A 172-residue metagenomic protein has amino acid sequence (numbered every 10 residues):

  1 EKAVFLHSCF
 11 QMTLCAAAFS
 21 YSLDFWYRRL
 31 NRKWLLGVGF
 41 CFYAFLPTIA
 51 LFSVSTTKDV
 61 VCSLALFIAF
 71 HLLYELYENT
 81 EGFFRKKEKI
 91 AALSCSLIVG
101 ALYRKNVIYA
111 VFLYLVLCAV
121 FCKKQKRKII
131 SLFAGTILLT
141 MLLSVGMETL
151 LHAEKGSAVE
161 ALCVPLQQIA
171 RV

Functional and structural regions predicted by a protein language model:
C9-L30, I68: Transmembrane-helix motifs of polytopic, lipid-linked glycan transferases
L36-P47, H71, L97, A101: Short helix- or helix-capping micro-motifs that position conserved polar/aromatic residues at function-defining sites
V54-V61: Short acidic/glycine- and proline-prone juxtamembrane loop motifs at membrane-interface regions of multi-pass membrane
V61-E81, L97, Y114-L115: Specific aromatic-rich, kink-prone transmembrane helix
F84-I90, K123-L138: Membrane-interfacial entry segments at the cytosolic side of transmembrane helices
K89-R104, L115-V116, I137-T140: Membrane-interface alpha helices of multi-pass inner-membrane proteins
K105-F121, L132-F133: Transmembrane-embedded, aromatic-rich helix segments that form part of the hydrophobic channel/pocket engaging
Y109, I129-V172: Juxtamembrane membrane-water interface segments immediately following transmembrane helices in multi-pass
